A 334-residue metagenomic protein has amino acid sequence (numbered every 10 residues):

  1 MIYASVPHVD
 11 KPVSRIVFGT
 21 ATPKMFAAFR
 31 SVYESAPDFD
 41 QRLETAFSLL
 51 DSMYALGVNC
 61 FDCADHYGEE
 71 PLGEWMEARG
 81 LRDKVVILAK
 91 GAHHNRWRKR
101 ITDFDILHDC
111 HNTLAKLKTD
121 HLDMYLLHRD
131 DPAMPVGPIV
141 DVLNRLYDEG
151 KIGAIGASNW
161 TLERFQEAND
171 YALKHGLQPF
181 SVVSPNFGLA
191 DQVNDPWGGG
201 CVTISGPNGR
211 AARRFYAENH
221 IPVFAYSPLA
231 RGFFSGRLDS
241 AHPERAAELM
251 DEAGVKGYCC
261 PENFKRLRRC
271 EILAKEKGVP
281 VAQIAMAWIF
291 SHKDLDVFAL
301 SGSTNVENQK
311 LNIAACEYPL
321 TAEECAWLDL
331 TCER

Functional and structural regions predicted by a protein language model:
M1-K11, L72-G80, C110-A115, N169-L173 (+1 more regions): Short amphipathic alpha-helices and their capping/turn segments at secondary-structure boundaries
M1-V85, D148: N-terminal binding-site loop/beta-alpha segment at the start of enzyme catalytic domains that lines or forms
P23-E44, G91-D105, H128, A133: Active-site mouth loops of central-metabolism enzymes
A36-M53, I101-L117, Q166-D170: Short, acidic/polar
N59-A64, L126-L127, G153-S158: Short catalytic-loop micro-motif centered on adjacent basic/acidic residues
D83-W97, V182-F187: A short, structured active-site edge motif that brings together acidic residues
L114-P135: Active-site groove signature of glycoside hydrolases
D130, M134-R334: Beta/alpha (TIM)-barrel catalytic core signal, keyed to glycine-rich beta->alpha loops juxtaposed to Asp/Glu that bind
